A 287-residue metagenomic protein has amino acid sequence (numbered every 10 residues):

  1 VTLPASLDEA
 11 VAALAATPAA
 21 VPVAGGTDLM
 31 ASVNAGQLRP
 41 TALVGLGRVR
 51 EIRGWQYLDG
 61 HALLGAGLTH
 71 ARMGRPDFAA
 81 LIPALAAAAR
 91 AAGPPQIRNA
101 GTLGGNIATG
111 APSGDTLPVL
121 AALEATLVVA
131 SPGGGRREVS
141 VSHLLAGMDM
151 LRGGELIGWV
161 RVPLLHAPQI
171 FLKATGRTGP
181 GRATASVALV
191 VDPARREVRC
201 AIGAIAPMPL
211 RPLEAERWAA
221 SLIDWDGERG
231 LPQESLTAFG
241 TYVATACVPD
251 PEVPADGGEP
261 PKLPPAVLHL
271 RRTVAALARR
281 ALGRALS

Functional and structural regions predicted by a protein language model:
V1-S287: C-terminal structural segment of proteins
